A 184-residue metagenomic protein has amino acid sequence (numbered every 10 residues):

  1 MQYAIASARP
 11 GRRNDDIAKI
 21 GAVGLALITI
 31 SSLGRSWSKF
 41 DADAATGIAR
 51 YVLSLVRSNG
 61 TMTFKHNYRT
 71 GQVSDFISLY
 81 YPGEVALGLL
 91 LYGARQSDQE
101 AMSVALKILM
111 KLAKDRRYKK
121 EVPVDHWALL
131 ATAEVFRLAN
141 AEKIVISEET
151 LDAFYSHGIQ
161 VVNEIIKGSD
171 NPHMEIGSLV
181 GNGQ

Functional and structural regions predicted by a protein language model:
M1-Q184: Glycan-recognition and catalytic cores of secretory/periplasmic carbohydrate-active enzymes
